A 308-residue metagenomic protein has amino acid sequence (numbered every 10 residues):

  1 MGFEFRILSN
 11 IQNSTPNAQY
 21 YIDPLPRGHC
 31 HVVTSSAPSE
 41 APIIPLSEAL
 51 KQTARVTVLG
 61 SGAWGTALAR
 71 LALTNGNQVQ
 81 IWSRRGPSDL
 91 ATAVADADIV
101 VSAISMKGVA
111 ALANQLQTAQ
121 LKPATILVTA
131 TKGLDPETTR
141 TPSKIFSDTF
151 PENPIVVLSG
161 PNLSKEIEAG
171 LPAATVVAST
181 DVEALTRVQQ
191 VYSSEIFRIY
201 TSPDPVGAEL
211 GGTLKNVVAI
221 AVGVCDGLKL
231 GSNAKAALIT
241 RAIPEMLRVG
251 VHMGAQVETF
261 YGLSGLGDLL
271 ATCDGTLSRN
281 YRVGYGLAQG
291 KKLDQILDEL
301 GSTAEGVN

Functional and structural regions predicted by a protein language model:
G2-Y20: Arg/Gly-rich low-complexity intrinsically disordered repeat tracts
T34-D96, T149: NAD(P)+-binding Rossmann beta1-loop-alpha1 motif at the extreme N-terminus of oxidoreductases
E40, V222-D226, V251-Y261, G265 (+1 more regions): NAD(P)-dependent Rossmann-like dehydrogenase/reductase catalytic/cofactor-binding core
L68, T92-P172, V188-Q190: Rossmann-like NAD(P)(H) cofactor-binding subdomain of soluble oxidoreductases
A95-D96, L214, L266: Alpha-helix C-terminal capping/helix-to-coil transition sites in glycosyltransferase folds
A119, I145, T149-N153, P172-T259: Internal alpha-helical scaffold of NAD(P)-dependent oxidoreductase catalytic cores
